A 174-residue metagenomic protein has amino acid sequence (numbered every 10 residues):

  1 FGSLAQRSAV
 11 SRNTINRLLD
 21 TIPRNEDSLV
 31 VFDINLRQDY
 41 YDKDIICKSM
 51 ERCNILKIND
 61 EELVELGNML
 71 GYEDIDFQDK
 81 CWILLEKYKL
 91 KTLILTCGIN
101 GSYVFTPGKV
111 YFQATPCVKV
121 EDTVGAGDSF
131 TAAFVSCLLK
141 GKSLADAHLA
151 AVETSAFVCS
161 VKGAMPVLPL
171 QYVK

Functional and structural regions predicted by a protein language model:
G2-D79, G101: Conserved beta-alpha-beta core of the PfkB/ribokinase-like small-molecule kinase fold
D20-T21, L70, D74-K174: Conserved phosphate-binding/catalytic region of the ribokinase-like
